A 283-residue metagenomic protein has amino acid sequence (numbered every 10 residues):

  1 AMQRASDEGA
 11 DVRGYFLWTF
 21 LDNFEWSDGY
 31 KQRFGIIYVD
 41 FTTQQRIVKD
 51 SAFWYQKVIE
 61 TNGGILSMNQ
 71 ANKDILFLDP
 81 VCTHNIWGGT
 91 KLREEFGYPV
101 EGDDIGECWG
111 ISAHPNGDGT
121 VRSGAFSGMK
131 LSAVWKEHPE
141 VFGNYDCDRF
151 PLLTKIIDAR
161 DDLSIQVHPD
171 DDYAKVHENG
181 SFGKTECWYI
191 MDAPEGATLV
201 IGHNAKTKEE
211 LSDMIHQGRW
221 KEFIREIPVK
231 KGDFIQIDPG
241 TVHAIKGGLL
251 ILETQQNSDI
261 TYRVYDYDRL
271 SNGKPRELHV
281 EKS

Functional and structural regions predicted by a protein language model:
R4-L66: Aromatic-rich peripheral "rim/lid" segments of glycoside hydrolase catalytic domains that contact and position glycan
F41, D192-G196, K246-G247: Short acidic-glycine loop/turn motifs at beta-strand connectors
S67-K206, D268-S283: Transition-metal
G119-V121, K175-V176, T198-V200, D238 (+3 more regions): Short helix/loop capping segments that flank catalytic or ligand/cofactor-binding pockets
I165, V229-G247, Q256: Conserved metal-binding segment of the jelly-roll/cupin
D171, S181, D192-K231, Q236: Intrinsically disordered, low-complexity linker/loop segments enriched in Gly/Pro and charged/polar residues
I201-E222, I251-S283: Double-stranded beta-helix
